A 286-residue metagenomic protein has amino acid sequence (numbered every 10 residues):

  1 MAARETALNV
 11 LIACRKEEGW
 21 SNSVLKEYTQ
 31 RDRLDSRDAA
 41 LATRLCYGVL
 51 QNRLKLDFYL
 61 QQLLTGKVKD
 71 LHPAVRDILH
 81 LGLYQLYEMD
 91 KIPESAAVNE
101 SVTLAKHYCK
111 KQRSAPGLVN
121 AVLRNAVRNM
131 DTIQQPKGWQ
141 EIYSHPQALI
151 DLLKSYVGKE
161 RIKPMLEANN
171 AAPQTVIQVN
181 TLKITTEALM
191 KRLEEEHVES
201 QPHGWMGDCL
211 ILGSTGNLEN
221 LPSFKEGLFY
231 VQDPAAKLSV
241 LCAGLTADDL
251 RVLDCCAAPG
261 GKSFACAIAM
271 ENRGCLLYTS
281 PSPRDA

Functional and structural regions predicted by a protein language model:
M1-N220: Class I Rossmann-like S-adenosyl-L-methionine
L153, I177, V231, S239 (+1 more regions): Conserved hydrophobic/aromatic pocket- or pore-lining residues that grip, position, or stack substrates in active sites
N169, A243-T246, M270: A generic alpha-to-beta junction signature in SAM-dependent methyltransferases
L212-D249: SAM-dependent Rossmann-like transferase core, predominantly class I methyltransferases with a strong bias toward
D249-C256: Conserved class I S-adenosyl-L-methionine
G261-E271: Conserved SAM-binding loop of SAM-dependent methyltransferases across substrates and taxa, primarily the Class I
G274: Glycine-centered, small-residue-biased loops immediately flanking beta-strands in adenine/cofactor-binding cores
Y278-A286: Single conserved hydrophobic/aromatic residue that forms the stacking wall/gate of nucleotide- or nucleobase-binding
